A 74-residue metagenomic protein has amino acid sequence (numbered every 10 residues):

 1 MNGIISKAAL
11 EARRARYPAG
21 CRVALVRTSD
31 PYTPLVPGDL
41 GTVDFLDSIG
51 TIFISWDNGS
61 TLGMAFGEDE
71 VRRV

Functional and structural regions predicted by a protein language model:
N2-V74: Basic/aromatic-rich interaction segments and small domains that mediate binding to polyanionic partners
